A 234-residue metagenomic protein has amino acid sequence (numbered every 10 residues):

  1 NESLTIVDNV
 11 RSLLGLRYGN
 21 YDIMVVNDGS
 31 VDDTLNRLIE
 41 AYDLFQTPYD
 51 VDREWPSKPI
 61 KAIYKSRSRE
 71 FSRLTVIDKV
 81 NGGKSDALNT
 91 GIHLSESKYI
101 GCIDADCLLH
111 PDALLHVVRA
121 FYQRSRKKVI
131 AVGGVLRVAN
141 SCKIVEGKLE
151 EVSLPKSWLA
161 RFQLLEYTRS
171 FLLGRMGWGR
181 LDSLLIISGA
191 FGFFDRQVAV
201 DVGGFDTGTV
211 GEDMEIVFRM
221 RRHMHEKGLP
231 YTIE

Functional and structural regions predicted by a protein language model:
E2-G15, D86: Short, well-formed alpha-helical segments that are part of the catalytic scaffolds of diverse glycosyltransferases
R11-N20, A41-P48, Q123: Short, acidic, metal-binding catalytic loop of nucleotide-sugar glycosyltransferases
L13, D28-G29, G82: Conserved short acidic donor-positioning loop in nucleotide-sugar-dependent glycosyltransferases
N20-G29, D52-W55, I77: Short beta-strand/loop segment that forms part of the nucleotide-sugar
N27-D28, L88, D104-L108, G208: The conserved acidic donor/metal-binding loop of glycosyltransferases
N27-T47: A conserved acidic beta->alpha catalytic loop
Q46-T75, V80-N89, P111-G203, T207-V210 (+1 more regions): Long helical/loop segments within the catalytic core of UDP-sugar-dependent glycosyltransferases, especially the large
I100: Short aromatic/hydrophobic "clamp" motif used to bind/position activated sugar donors
